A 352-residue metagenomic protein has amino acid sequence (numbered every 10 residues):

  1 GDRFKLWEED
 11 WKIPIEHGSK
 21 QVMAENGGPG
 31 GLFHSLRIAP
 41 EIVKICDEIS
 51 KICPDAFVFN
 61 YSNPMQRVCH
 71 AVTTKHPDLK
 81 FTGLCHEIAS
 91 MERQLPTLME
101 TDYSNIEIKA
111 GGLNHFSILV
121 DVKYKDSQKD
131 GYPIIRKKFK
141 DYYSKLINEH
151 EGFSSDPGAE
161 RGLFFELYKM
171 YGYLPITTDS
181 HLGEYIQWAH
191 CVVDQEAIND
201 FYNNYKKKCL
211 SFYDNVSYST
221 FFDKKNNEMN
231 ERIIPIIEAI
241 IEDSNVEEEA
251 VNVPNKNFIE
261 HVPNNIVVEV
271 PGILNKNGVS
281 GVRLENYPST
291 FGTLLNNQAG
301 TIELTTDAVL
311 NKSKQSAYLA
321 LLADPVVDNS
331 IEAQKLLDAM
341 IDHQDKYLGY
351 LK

Functional and structural regions predicted by a protein language model:
G1: Carboxylate/His-rich catalytic cores and anion/metal-binding grooves
F4-K75: Rossmann-fold NAD(P)-binding glycine/threonine-rich loop
G30-R37, A56-N60, L79, G83 (+3 more regions): Conserved aromatic-histidine-acidic binding/catalytic patches
H34-E41, E87, E228, N297: Soluble or luminal CAZymes and related metallo-dependent hydrolases
K44, E48, A71, S90 (+4 more regions): Alpha-helical scaffold segments in soluble metabolic enzymes
C46, S50-A56, G83, I233 (+2 more regions): Small-side-chain structural scaffolding
I52-C53, F57-D126: Rossmann-fold dinucleotide-binding core
E100-K352: Long, compositionally biased stretches enriched for glycine and/or charged residues
